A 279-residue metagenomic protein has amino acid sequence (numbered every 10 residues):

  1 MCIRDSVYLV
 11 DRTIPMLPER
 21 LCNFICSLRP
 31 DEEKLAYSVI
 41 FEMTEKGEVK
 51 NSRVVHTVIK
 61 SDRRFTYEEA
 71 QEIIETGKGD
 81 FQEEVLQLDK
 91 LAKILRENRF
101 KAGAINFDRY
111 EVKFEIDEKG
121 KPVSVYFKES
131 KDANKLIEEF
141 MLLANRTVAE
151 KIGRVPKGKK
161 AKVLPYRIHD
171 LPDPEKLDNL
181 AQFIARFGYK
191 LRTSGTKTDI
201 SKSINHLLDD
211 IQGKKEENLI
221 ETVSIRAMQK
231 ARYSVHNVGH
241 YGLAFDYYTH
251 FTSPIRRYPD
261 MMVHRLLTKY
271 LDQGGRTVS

Functional and structural regions predicted by a protein language model:
R4-S279: Electropositive polyanion-binding surfaces
